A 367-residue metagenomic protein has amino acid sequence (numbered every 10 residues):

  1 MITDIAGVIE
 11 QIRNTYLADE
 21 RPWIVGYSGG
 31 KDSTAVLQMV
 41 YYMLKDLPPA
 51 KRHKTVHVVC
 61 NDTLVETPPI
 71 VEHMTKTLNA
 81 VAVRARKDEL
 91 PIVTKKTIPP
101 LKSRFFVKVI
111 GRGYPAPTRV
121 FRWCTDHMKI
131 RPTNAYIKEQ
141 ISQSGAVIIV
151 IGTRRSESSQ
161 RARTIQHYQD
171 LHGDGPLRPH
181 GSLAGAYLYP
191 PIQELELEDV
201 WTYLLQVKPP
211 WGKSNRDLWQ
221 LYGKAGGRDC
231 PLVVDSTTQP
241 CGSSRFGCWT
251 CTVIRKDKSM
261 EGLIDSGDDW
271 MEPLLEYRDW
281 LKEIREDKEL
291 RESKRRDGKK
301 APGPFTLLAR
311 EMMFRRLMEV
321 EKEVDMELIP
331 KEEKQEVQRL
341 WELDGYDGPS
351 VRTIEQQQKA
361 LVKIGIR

Functional and structural regions predicted by a protein language model:
M1-I24, K31-R367: Nucleotide-activated chemistry modules centered on ATP-dependent adenylation/adenylyltransferase
